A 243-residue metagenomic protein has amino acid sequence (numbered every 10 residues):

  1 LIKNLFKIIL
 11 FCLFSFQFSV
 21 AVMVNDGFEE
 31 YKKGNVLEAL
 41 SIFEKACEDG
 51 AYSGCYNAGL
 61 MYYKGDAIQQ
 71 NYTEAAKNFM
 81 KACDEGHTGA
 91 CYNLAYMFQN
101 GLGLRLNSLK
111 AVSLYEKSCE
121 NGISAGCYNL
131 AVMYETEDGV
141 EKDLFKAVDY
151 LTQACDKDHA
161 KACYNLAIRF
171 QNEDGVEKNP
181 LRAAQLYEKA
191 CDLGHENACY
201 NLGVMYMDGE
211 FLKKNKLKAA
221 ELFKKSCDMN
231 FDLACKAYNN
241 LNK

Functional and structural regions predicted by a protein language model:
K3-F11: Sec-dependent signal peptide recognition, specifically the positively charged N-region followed immediately by
F16-A21: Sec/Tat signal peptide C-region and signal peptidase I cleavage site
M23-E30, N57-K64, C91-N100, N129-T136 (+3 more regions): Hydrophobic face of amphipathic alpha-helices that form TPR/SEL1-like repeat modules and related alpha-solenoid
E30-N35, E48-Y52, K64-D66, N71 (+13 more regions): Short helix-capping/linker turns of helical repeat alpha-solenoids
K214-D232: TPR/TPR-like (Sel1-like) alpha-helical repeat modules
